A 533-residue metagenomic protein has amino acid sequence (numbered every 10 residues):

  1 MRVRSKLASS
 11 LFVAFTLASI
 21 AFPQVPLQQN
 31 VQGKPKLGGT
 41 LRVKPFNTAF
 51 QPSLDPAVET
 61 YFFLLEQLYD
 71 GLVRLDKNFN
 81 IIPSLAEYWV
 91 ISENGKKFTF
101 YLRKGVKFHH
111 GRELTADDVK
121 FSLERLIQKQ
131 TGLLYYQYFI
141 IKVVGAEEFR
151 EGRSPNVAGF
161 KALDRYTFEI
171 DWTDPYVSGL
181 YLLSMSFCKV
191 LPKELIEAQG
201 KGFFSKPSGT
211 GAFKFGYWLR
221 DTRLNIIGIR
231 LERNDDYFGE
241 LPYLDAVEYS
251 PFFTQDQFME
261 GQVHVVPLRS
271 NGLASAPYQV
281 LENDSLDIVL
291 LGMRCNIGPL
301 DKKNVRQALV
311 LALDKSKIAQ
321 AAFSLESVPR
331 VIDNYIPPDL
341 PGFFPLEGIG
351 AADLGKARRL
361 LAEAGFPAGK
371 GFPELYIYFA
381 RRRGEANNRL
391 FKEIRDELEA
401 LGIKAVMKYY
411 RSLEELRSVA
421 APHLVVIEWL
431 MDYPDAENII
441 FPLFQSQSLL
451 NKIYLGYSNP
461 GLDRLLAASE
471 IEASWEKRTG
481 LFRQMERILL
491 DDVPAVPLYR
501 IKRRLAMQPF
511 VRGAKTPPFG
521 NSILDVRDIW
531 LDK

Functional and structural regions predicted by a protein language model:
V25, Q29, K34, V406-E415 (+3 more regions): Extracytoplasmic/peripheral linker and loop segments enriched in polar/acidic and small residues with frequent Thr/Pro
L27, K44-E93, E124, S208: N-terminal lobe/hinge region of extracytoplasmic solute-binding protein
V43, R223-I227, A362-D432, W475 (+1 more regions): Ligand/substrate-recognition segments at binding pockets and active sites
N47, G216-R230, E248-I297, Q320-A322: Extracellular/periplasmic solute-recognition and catalytic clefts
K120, Y135-L195: Surface-exposed binding/hinge segments that line and control ligand-binding clefts or catalytic entry sites
D174-P242, A246, F253, G355 (+1 more regions): Gly/Pro-rich hinge or "lid" segments in bacterial periplasmic/extracellular proteins
S327-A364, R381-R389: Structural transition elements
L505-K533: Long beta-strand-rich cores associated with HINT superfamily self-processing modules
